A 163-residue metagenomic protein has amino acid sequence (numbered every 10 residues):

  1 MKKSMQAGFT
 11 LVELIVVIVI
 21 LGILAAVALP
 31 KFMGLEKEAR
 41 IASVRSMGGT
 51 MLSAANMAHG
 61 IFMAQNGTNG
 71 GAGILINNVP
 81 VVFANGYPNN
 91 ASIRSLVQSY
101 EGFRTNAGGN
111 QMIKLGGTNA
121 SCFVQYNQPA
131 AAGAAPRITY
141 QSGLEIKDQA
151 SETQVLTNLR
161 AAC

Functional and structural regions predicted by a protein language model:
M1-E36, S43: N-terminal single-pass transmembrane signal-anchor helix
K2-K3, K31, K37, N106 (+2 more regions): Context-gated lysine
G8-V17, A55-G60, Y126: Phosphate-binding glycine-rich loops and adjacent basic patches that engage nucleotide phosphates, nucleic-acid
V12, V16-V19, V27, I41-V44 (+4 more regions): Extended aliphatic helical segments
G22, I41, L115-G117: Alpha-helical interaction segments
K37-Q65: Membrane-proximal N-terminal amphipathic helix
G60-C163: Periplasmic/extracellular, small/polar-rich flexible segments of pilin-like filament-forming proteins
